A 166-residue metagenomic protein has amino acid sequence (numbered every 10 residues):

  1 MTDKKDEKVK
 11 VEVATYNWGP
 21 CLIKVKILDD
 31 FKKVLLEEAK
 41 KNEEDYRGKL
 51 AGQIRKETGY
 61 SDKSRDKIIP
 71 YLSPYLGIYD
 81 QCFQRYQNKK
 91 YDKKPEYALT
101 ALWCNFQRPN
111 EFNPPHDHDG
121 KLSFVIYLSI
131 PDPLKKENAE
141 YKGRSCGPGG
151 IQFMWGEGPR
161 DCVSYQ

Functional and structural regions predicted by a protein language model:
T2-E96, A101-N113: Non-heme Fe(II)/2-oxoglutarate
T100-Q166: Catalytic core of non-heme Fe(II) oxygenases with the double-stranded beta-helix
